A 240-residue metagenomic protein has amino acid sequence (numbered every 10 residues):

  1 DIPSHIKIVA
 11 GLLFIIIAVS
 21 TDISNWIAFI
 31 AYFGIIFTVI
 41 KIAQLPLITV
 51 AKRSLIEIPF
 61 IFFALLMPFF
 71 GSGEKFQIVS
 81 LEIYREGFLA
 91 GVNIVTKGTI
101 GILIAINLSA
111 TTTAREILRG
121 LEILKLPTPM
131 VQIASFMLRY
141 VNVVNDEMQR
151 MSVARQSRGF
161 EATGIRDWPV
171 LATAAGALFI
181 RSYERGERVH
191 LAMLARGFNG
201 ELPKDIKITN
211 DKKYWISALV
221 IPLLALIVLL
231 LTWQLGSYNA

Functional and structural regions predicted by a protein language model:
D1-S24, A28, F33-A43, D146-A240: Transmembrane alpha-helix interface motif
T21, Q44-T49, I78, E82-E86 (+3 more regions): Membrane-helix interfacial "entry" motifs
S24-A31, T49-R53, F76: Short, aromatic-rich membrane-interface segments at the entry and exit of alpha-helical transmembrane domains
N25, P46-L47, P127-P129: Membrane-helix interface segments
P46-E57, L219: Alpha-helical transmembrane segments and their helix-start/interface "positive-inside/aromatic belt" motifs in integral
R53-E161: Juxtamembrane/interface alpha-helical elements of multi-pass membrane proteins
